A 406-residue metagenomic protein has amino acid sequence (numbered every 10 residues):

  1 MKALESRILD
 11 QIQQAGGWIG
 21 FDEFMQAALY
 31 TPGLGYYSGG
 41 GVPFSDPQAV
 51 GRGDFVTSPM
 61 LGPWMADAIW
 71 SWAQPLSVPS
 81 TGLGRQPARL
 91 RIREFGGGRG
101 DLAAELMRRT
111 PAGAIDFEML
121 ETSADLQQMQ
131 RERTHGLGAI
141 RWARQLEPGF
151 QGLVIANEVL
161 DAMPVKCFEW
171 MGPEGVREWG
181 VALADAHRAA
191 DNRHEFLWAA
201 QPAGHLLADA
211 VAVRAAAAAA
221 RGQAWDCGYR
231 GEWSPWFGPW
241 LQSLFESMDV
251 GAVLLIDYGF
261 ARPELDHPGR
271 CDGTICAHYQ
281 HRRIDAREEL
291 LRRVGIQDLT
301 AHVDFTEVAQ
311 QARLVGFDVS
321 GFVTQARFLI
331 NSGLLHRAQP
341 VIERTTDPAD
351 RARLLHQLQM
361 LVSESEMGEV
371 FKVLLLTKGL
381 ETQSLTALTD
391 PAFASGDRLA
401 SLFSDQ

Functional and structural regions predicted by a protein language model:
M1-F95, R99-F150, F168, R327 (+4 more regions): Rossmann-like AdoMet
M60, G113, E118-E121, L137-I140 (+11 more regions): Hydrophobic/basic alpha-helical segments enriched in Actinobacteria
R93, L120, V154-N157, I256: Active-site flanking residues adjacent to catalytic metal/cofactor-binding acidic residues
Q127, Q151, M163-P164, P263: Conserved protein kinase catalytic core
E147-A162, E232-S243: Conserved adenosine/adenylate-binding substructure
I155-A215, P268-Q280: A mobile, often basic/glycine-rich helix-loop segment that functions as the active-site lid/recognition loop
A212-Q406: Long, Lys/Arg- and hydrophobic-enriched amphipathic alpha-helices
